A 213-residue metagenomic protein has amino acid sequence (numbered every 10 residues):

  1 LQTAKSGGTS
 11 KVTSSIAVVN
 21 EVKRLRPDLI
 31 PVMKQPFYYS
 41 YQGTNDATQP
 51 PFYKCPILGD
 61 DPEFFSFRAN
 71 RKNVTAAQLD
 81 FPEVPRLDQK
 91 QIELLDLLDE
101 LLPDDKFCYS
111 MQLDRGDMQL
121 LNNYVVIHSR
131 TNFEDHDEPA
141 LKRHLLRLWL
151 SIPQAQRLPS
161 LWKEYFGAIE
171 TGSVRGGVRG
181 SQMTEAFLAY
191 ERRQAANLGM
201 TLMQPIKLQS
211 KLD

Functional and structural regions predicted by a protein language model:
L1-R115, L120, Y124-D213: Active-site environment of non-heme Fe oxygenases that use a 2-His-1-carboxylate facial triad
